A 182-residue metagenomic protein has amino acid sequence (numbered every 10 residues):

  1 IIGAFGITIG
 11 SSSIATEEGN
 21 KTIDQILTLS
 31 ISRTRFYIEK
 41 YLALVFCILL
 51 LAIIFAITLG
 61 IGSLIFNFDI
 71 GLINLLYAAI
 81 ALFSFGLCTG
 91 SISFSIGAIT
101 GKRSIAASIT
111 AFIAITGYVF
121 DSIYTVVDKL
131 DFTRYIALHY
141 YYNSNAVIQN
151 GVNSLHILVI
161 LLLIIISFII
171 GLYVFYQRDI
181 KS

Functional and structural regions predicted by a protein language model:
I1, I38-F94, A98: Secretory targeting signals
I1-T16, A111: Long, hydrophobic alpha-helical segments
G3-G10, T58, S91-I92, L138 (+1 more regions): Hydrophobic/aromatic residues in alpha-helical transmembrane segments
I14-V45: Helix-loop-helix units of permease transmembrane domains in multi-pass membrane transporters, especially ABC
T16, G60-L64, G97-A98, S122 (+1 more regions): Transmembrane helix-loop junction
L75-I80, A107-S108, I157-L162: Hydrophobic alpha-helical transmembrane segments
K102-F112: Alpha-helical transmembrane segments and their helix-start/interface "positive-inside/aromatic belt" motifs in integral
F112, T116-S182: Terminal transmembrane helical anchor/hairpin motif
